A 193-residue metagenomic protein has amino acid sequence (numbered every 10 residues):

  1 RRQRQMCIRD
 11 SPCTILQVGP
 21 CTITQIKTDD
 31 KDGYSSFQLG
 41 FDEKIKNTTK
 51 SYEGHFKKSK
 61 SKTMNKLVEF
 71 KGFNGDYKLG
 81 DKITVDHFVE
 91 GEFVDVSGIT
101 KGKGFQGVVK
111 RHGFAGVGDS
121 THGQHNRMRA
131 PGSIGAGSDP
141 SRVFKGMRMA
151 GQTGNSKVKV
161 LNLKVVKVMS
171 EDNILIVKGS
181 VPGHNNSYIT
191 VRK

Functional and structural regions predicted by a protein language model:
R1-I8: Short, small-residue-biased leader/transition segments that mark boundaries at the very start of proteins
R2, C21, V181: Short beta-strand segments in beta-sandwich/barrel cores
Q5, S97-I99, R192: A generic structural motif
P12-V166, L175: Basic, glycine/proline-rich low-complexity segments that contact nucleic acids
E171-K193: Long terminal accessory segments
